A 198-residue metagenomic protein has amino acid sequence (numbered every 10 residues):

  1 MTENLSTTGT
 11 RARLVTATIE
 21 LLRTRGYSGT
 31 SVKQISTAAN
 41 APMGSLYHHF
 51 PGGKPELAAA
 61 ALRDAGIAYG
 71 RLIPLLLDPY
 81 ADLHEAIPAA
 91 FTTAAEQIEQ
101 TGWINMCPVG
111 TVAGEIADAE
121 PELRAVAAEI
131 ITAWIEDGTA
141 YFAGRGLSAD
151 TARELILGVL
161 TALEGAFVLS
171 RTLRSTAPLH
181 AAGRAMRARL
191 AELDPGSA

Functional and structural regions predicted by a protein language model:
M1-G9, G196-A198: N-terminal intrinsically disordered/low-complexity leader segments
T2, R13, A17, L21-A60: Helix-turn-helix
L14, T18-L22, A94, G138 (+1 more regions): Short hydrophobic clusters on alpha-helical segments that form packing/core surfaces in small helical domains
L62-A68: Short, basic, alpha-helical segments at the C-terminal edge of helix-turn-helix-like DNA-binding modules
R63, I73-N105, L155-V159: Hydrophobic alpha-helical connector segments
G70, E85-A89, W103-M106, D118-R145 (+2 more regions): Amphipathic alpha-helical packing segments from all-alpha helical-bundle domains
L75-L77, E96-E99, V109-D118, Y141: Helix-loop "lid/cap" segments that line or gate small-molecule binding pockets
Q97-Q100, G114, D118, L160-A177 (+1 more regions): Amphipathic C-terminal alpha-helical segment
